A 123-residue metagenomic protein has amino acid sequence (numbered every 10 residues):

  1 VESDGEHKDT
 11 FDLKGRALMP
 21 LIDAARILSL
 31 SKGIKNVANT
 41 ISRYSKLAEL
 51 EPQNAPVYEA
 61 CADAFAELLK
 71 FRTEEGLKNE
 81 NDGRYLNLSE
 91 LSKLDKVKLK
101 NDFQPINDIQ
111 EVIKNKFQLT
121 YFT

Functional and structural regions predicted by a protein language model:
V1-T123: Conserved nucleotidyltransferase catalytic core and NTase-mimicking acidic/glycine-rich helix/loop elements in nucleic
